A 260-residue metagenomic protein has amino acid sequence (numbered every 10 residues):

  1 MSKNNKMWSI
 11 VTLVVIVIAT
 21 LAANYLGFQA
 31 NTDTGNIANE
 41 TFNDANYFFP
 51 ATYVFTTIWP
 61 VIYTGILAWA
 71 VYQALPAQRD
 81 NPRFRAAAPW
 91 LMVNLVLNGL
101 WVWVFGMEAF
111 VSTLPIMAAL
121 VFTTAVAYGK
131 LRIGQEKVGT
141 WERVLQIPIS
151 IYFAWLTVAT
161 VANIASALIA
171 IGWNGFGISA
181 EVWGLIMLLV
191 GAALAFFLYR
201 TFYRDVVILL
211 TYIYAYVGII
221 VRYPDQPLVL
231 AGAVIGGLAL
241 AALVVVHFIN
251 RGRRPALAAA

Functional and structural regions predicted by a protein language model:
N4, W8, A51-F55, G177-G191 (+1 more regions): Membrane-interface transmembrane-helix boundary segments in multi-pass integral membrane proteins
N4-N5, L75-P76, G129-E136, V245-A259: Membrane-interface capping segments at transmembrane-helix boundaries
V15-A22, W90-V102, M117-Y128, L145-N163: Alpha-helical transmembrane segments of multi-pass integral membrane proteins
V17-T34: Alpha-helical transmembrane segments of multi-pass membrane proteins
F42-I58, R143-Y152, W173-M187: Short aromatic-rich membrane-water interface segments that cap or initiate transmembrane helices in multi-pass membrane
N81-L91, R204-L209: Membrane-interfacial loop-to-transmembrane alpha-helix junctions, especially the N-terminal start
L100-P115, I171-I178, Y199-F202, Y223-V229: Membrane-interface helix caps and helix-loop-helix hairpins in membrane proteins
V207-V217: Central hydrophobic cores of alpha-helical transmembrane segments in multi-pass integral membrane proteins
